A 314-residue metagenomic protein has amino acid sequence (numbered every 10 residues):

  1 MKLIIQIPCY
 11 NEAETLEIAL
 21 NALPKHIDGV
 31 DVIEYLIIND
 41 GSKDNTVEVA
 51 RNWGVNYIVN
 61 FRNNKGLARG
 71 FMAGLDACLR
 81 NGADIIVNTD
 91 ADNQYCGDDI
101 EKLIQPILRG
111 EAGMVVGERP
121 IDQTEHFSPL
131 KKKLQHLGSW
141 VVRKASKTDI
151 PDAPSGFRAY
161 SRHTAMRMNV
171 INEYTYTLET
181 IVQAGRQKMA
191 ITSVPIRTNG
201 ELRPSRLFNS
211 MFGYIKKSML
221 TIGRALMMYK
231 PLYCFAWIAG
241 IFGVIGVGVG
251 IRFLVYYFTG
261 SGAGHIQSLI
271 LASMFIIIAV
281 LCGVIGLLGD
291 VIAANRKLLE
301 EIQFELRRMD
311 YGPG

Functional and structural regions predicted by a protein language model:
K2-I4, E34, E179: Cell-envelope/extracellular polymer assembly enzymes that use nucleotide-activated donors
I7-N21, G41: Active-site beta-to-alpha loop of glycosyltransferases that engages the nucleotide-sugar donor
E14-I18, D44-E48, Y57, K65 (+2 more regions): Residue-level preference for short helical/loop micro-motifs built around acidic side chains
N21-V32: Short, acidic, metal-binding catalytic loop of nucleotide-sugar glycosyltransferases
D31-G41: Short beta-strand/loop segment that forms part of the nucleotide-sugar
N39-V47, N93: A conserved acidic beta->alpha catalytic loop
F61-R80, I85-V87, G97-Y174, L178 (+1 more regions): Acceptor/aglycone-binding surface of glycosyltransferases and processive sugar-polymer synthases
I171-Y174, L178-G314: Hydrophobic helical membrane-anchoring modules
